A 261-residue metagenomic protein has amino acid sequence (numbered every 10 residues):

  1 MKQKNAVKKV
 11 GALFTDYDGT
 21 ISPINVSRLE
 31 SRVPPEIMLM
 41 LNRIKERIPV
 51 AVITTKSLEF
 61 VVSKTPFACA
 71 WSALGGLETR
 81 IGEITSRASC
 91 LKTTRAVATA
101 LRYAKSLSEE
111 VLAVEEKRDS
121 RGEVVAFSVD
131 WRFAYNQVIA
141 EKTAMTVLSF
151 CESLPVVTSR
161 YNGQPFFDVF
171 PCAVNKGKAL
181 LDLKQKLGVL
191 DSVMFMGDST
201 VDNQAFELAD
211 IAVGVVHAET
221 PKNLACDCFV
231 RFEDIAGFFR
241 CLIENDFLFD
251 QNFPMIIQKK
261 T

Functional and structural regions predicted by a protein language model:
M1-K9, E59-K64: Short amphipathic alpha-helices and their capping/turn segments at secondary-structure boundaries
Q3-F14, E36-I48, D191: A short, Lys/Arg-enriched amphipathic alpha-helix followed by its capping loop at the start of a domain
A6-S27, V52-T54, F206: Asp-based phosphoryl-transfer active-site loop
K8, F170, G177-T261: Mg2+-dependent phosphoryl-transfer enzymes with acidic/Ser/Thr/Gly-rich catalytic loops
T20, L58, V201: Conserved Rossmann-like nucleotide-cofactor binding loop
I21-L29, Q164-P171: Glycine-rich phosphate-binding "P-loop"
I24-V26, S31-D119: Active-site phosphate-binding/coordination module
Y103, E110-M194, S199-L208: Conserved acidic, metal-coordinating active-site core of Asp-based, Mg2+-dependent phosphoryl-transfer enzymes
